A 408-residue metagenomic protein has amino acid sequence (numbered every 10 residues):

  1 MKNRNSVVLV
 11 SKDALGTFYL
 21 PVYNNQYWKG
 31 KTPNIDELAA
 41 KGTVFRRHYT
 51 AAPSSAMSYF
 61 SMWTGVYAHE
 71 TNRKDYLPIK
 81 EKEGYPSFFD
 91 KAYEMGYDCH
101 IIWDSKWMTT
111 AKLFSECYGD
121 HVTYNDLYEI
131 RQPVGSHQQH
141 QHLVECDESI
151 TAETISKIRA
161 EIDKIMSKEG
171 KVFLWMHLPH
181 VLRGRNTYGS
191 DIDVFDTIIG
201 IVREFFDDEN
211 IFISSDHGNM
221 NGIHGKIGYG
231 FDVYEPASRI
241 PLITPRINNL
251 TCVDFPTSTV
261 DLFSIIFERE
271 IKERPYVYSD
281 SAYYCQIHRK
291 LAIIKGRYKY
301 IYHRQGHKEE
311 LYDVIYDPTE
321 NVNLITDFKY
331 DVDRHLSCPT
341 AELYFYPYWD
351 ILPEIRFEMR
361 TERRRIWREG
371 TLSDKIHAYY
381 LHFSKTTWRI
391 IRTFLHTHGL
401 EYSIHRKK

Functional and structural regions predicted by a protein language model:
M1-K408: Catalytic domains that recognize anionic headgroups
